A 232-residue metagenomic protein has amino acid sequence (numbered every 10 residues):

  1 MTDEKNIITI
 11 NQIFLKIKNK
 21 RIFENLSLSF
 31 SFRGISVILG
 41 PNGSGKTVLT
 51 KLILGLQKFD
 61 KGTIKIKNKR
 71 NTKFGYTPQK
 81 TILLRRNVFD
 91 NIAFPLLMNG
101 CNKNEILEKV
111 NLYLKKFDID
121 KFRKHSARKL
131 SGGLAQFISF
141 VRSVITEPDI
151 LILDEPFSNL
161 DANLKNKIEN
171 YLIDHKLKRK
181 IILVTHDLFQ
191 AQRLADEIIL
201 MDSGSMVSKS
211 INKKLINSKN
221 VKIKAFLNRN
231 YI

Functional and structural regions predicted by a protein language model:
L39-P41: The feature captures the beta-strand-to-loop junction immediately N-terminal to the Walker
L54: Helix-to-loop junction immediately C-terminal to a conserved catalytic motif
N104-F122: Conserved ABC ATPase "signature" region
S126-L130, L134: Conserved ABC ATPase signature
L151-E155: Catalytic Walker B motif of ABC-type/P-loop ATPase nucleotide-binding domains
A191-R193: A short, surface-exposed alpha-helical micro-motif characterized by mixed small hydrophobic and charged/polar residues
S205-N228: Conserved beta-strand-loop-alpha-helix hinge in the C-terminal portion of ABC ATPase nucleotide-binding domains
